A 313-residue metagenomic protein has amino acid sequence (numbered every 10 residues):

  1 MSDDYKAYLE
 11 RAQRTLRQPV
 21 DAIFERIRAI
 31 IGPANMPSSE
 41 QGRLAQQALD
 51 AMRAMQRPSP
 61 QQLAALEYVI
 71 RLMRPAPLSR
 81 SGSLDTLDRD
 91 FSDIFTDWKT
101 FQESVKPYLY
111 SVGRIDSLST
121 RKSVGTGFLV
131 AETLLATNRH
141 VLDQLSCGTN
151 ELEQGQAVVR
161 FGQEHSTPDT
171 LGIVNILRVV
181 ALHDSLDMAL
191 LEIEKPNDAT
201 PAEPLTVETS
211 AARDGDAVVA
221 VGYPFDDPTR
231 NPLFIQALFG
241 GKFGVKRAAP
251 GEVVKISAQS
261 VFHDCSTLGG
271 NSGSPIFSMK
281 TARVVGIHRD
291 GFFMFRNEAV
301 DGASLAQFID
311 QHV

Functional and structural regions predicted by a protein language model:
M1-G125, V245-A248: Protease-domain processing segments flanking chymotrypsin-fold serine proteases, especially trypsin-like
S2-Q18, A22, R26, P33 (+3 more regions): C-terminal subregion of chymotrypsin/trypsin-like serine protease catalytic domains
Q13, Q18, Q41, Q46-Q47 (+11 more regions): Residue-identity detector for glutamine
I23, I27-I31, I70, I94 (+8 more regions): Weak global preference for isoleucine
S83, L87-W98, E208-A212, S274 (+1 more regions): Short, solvent-exposed coil/turn linker segments
E103-V124, F128-G269, F277-K280, N297-A303: Serine endopeptidase catalytic core focused on the charge-relay Asp
